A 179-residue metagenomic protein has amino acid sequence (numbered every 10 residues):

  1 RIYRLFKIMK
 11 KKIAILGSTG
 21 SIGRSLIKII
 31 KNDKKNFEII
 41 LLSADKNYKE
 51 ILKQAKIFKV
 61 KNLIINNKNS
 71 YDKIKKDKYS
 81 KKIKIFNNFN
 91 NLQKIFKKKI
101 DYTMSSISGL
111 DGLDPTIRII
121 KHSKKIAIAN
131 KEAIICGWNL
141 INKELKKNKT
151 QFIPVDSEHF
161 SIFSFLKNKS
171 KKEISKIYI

Functional and structural regions predicted by a protein language model:
M9-K59: N-terminal Rossmann-like dinucleotide-binding module
T19, A55, T103, S123 (+1 more regions): Residue-level signal for inorganic ion chemistry
K59-L63, I100: Proline-aspartate-enriched helix->loop->beta-strand connector
I64-N66, K84-N91: Short acidic-hydrophobic, aromatic-tinged amphipathic segments that line or gate anion-handling sites
I65, M104-S106, I128, I179: Redox-cofactor binding/interface segments in oxidoreductases and associated redox assembly factors
N87-I119: Beta-loop-alpha module in the N-terminal Rossmann-like domain of NAD(P)-dependent dehydrogenases, especially those
K99, L113, I117-H122, G137-I179: Rossmann-like NAD(P)H-binding beta-loop-alpha module
S106-I107, I119-G137: ADP-ribose/adenylate-binding Rossmann-like module
